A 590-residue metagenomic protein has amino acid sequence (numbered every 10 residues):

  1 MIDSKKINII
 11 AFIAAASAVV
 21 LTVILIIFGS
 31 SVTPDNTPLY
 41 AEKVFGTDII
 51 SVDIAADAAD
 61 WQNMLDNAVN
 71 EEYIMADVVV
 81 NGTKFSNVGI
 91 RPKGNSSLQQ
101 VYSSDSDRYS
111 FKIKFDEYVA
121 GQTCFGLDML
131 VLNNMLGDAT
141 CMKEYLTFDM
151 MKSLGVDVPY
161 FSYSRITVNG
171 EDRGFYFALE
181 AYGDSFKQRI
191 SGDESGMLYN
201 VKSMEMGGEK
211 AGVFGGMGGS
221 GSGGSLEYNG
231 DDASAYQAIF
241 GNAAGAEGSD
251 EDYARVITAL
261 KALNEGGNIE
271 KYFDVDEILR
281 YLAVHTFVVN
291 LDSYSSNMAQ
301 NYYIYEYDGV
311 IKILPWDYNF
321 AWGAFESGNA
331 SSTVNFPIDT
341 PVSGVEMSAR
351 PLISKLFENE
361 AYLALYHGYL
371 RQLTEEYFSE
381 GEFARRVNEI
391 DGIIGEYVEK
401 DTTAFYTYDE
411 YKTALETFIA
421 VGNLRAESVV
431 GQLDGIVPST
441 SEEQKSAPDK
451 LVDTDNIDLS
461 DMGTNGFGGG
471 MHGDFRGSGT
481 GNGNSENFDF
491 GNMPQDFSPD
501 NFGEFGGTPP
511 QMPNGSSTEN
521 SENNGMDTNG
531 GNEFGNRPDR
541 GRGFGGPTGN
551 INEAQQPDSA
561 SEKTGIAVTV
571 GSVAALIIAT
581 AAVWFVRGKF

Functional and structural regions predicted by a protein language model:
M1-T518, N524-F590: Phosphate/dinucleotide-binding and metal-coordinating scaffold of catalytic cores in nucleotide-dependent enzymes
